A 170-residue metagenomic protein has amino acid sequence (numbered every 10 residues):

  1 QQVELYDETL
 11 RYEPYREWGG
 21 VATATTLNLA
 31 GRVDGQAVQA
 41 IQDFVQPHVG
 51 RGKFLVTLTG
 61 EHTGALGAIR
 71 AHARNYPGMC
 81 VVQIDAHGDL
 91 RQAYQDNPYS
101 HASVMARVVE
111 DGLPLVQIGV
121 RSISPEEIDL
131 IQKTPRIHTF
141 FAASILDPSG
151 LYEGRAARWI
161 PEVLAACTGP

Functional and structural regions predicted by a protein language model:
Q1-P170: Conserved alpha-helical scaffold segments that buttress catalytic/binding sites
